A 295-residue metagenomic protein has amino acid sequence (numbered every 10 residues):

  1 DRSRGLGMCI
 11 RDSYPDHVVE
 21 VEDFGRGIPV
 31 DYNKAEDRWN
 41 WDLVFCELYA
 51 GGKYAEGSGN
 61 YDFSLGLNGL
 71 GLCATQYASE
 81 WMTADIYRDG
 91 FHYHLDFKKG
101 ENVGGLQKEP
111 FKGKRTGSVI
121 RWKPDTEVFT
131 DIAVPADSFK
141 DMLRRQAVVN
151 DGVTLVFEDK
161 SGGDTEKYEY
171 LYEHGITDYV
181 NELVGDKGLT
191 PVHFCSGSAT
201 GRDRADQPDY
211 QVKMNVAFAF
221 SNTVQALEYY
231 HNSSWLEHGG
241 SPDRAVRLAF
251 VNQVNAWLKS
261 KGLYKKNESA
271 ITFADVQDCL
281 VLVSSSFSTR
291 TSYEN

Functional and structural regions predicted by a protein language model:
D1-I10: Single conserved hydrophobic/aromatic residue that forms the stacking wall/gate of nucleotide- or nucleobase-binding
S3, Y14-P15, Q277: Short loop/turn elements that form and flank the Walker-type P-loop nucleotide-binding site in RecA-like NTPase cores
R4, L48-E56, V254-G262: Structural motif corresponding to the C-terminal cap of alpha-helices
R11, F91-K99, Y210-N222: Broad, structure-driven detector of short, well-ordered beta-strand segments within folded domains
P15-N40, G51-V184: GHKL-type ATPase core
D16, R26, Y49-K53, D125 (+2 more regions): Short connector loops/turns at beta-strand edges and beta->alpha or beta->beta junctions
V44: Short basic (Lys/Arg) and small-residue
D137, R144-Q146, G152, V156-N295: GHKL/Histidine-kinase-like ATPase module
